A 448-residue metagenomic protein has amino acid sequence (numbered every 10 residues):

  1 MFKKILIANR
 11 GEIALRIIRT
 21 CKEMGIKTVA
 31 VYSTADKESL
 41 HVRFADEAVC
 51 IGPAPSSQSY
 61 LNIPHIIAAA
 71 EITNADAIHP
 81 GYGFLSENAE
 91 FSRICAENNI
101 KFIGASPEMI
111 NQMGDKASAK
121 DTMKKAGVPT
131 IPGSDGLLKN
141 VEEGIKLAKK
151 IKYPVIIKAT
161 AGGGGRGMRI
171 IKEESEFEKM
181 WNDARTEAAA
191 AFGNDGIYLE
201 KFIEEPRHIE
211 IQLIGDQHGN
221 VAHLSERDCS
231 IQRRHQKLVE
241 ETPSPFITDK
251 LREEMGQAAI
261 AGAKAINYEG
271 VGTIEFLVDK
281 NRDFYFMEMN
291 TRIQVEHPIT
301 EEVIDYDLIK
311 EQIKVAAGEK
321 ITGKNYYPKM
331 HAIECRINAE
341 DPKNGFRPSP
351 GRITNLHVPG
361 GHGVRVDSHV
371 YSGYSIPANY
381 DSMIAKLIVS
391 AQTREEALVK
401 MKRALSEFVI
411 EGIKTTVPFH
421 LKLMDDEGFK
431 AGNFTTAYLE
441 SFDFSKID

Functional and structural regions predicted by a protein language model:
M1-K125, L138-K146, E396: ATP-binding N-terminal substructure of ATP-dependent carboxylate-amine bond-forming enzymes
I7-E23, A48, E71-T73, G104 (+3 more regions): ATP-dependent carboxylate activation and anion-phosphoryl transfer catalytic cores that bind Mg-ATP to form
V29, H79, K101-I103, I131 (+3 more regions): Structural detector of well-ordered beta-strand residues that form the stable sheet scaffold of enzyme domains
V31, G81, G133, E200 (+1 more regions): A cross-family glycoside hydrolase active-site/sugar-binding cleft signature
E47-V49, N111, P129-L137, M168-R169 (+1 more regions): Structural signal for short hydrophobic segments within the conserved structured cores of catalytic domains across
T122-I131, Y153-P154: A polyampholytic, Gly/Pro-enriched intrinsically disordered region
L147-I156: Acidic/histidine-enriched active-site and ligand-binding environments that engage anionic O-linkages
A159: N-terminal nucleotide-binding beta1-loop-alpha1 segment
